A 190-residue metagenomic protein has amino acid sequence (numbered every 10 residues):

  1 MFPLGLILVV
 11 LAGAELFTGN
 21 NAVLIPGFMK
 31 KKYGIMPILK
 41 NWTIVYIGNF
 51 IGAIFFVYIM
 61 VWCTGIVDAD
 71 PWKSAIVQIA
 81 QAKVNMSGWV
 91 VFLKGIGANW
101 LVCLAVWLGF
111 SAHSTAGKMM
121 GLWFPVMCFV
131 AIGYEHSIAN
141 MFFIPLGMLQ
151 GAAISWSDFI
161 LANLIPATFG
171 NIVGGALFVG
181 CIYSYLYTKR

Functional and structural regions predicted by a protein language model:
M1-R190: Alpha-helical transmembrane segments and their helix-helix packing motifs
